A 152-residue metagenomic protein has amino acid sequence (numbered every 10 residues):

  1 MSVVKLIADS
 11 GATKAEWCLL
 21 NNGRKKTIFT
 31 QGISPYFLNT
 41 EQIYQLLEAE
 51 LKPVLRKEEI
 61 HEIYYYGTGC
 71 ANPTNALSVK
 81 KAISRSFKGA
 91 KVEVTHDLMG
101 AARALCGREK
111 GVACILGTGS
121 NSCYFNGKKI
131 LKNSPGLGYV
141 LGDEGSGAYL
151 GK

Functional and structural regions predicted by a protein language model:
S2-L46, E59, I130-L131, G136-G138: Short glycine-rich, Thr/Ser-proximal phosphate-binding strand/loop in the N-terminal lobe of ATP-dependent enzymes
D9, Y66, A113-G119: Short beta-strand segments
K14-L20, R103, A113-C114, S120-F125: Short beta-strand scaffold segments in enzyme catalytic cores
K52-E93, L105-C106, G111: Short beta-strand-loop/turn "lid" adjacent to the catalytic site in phosphate-handling enzymes
K81-S84, F125, I130: Active-site phosphate-binding/coordination module
K91-H96, C114-L116, N133: General beta-strand structural signal in soluble alpha/beta enzymes
M99-G100, L105: Helical "lid/coupling" subdomains associated with nucleotide-phosphate turnover
K129-K152: Glycine-rich phosphate-binding loop plus the immediately following alpha-helix
